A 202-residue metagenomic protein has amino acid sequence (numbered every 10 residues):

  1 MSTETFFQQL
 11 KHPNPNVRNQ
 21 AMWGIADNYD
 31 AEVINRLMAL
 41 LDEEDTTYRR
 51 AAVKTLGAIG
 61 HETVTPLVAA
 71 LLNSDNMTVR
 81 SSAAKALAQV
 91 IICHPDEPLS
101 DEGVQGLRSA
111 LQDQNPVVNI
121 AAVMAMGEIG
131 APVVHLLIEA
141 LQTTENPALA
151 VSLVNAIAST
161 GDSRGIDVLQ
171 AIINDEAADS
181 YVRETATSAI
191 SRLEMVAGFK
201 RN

Functional and structural regions predicted by a protein language model:
M1-Q9, D30-D42, H61-N73, C93-L111 (+3 more regions): Amphipathic alpha-helical scaffolding segments comprising HEAT/armadillo-like alpha-solenoid repeats
T5-N28: Alpha-helical segment of the N-proximal tetratricopeptide repeat
N16-R18, T47-R49, T78-R80, Q114-N119 (+2 more regions): Positions within the helices of HEAT/ARM-like alpha-solenoid repeats
A86-I91, E194: Hydrophobic residues within the alpha-helices of tandem HEAT/HEAT-like
I120-A158, R164-G165: Solenoidal tandem-repeat scaffolds enriched in leucines and small polar residues
A177, Y181-N202: Terminal, low-structured helical/coil segments at or just beyond the last alpha-helical repeat
